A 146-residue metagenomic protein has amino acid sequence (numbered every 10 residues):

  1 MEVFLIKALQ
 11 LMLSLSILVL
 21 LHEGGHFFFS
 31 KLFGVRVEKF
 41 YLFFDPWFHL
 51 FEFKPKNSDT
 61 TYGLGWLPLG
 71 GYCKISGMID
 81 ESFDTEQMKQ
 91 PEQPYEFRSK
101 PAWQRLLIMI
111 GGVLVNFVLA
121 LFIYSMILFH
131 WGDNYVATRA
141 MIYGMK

Functional and structural regions predicted by a protein language model:
E2, T85-W103, V115-K146: PDZ peptide-recognition modules
V3, K7-L11, K100-M109: Residue-level signature of transmembrane alpha-helical entry/exit and packing/kink sites in multi-pass membrane
V3, K7-M88: Small-residue-rich helix-interface/hinge motifs
L11-V19, M109, V113, F117 (+1 more regions): Alpha-helical transmembrane spans of integral membrane proteins, capturing the lipid-embedded, hydrophobic core of TM
E23-H26, R105, N116: Acidic active-site catalytic centers that drive phospho-/nucleotidyl reactions and related ester hydrolyses
G34, L69, K74-M78, A102 (+4 more regions): Non-catalytic alpha-helical coupling and interface elements of nucleotide-dependent molecular machines and regulators
